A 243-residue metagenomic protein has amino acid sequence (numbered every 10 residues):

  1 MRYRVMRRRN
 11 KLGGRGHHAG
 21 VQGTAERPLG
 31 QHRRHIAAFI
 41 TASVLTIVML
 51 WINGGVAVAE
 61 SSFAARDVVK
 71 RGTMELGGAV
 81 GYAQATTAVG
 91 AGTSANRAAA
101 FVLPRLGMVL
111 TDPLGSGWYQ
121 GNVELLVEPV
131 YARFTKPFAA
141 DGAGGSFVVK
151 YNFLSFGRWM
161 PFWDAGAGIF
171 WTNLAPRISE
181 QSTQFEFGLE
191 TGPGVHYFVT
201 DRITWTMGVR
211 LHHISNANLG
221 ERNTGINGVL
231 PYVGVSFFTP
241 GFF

Functional and structural regions predicted by a protein language model:
M1-V68, G241-F243: Cleavable N-terminal export/targeting peptides
E60-M74, L110-V123, P137-A139, L154-M160 (+2 more regions): Short loop/turn motifs that connect adjacent beta-strands in outer-membrane beta-barrel proteins
G72-M74, N96-V102, A139-G145, W159 (+2 more regions): Residues that define the transmembrane beta-barrel architecture of outer-membrane proteins
M74-G78, G121-P129, A143-G145, P161-A167 (+3 more regions): Transmembrane beta-strands of outer-membrane beta-barrel proteins
G78-Y82, V102-M108, G145-Y151, A165-I169 (+3 more regions): Residues on the lipid-exposed face of transmembrane beta-strands in outer-membrane beta-barrel proteins
A83-A85, A132-F134, G168-T172, H212-N216: Structural signature of outer-membrane beta-barrel domains
A88-T93, F138-G142, L174-E180, A217-N223: Outer-membrane beta-barrel translocator domains and adjoining extracellular loop/strand segments of Gram-negative
I226-F243: Outer-membrane beta-barrel "beta-signal"
